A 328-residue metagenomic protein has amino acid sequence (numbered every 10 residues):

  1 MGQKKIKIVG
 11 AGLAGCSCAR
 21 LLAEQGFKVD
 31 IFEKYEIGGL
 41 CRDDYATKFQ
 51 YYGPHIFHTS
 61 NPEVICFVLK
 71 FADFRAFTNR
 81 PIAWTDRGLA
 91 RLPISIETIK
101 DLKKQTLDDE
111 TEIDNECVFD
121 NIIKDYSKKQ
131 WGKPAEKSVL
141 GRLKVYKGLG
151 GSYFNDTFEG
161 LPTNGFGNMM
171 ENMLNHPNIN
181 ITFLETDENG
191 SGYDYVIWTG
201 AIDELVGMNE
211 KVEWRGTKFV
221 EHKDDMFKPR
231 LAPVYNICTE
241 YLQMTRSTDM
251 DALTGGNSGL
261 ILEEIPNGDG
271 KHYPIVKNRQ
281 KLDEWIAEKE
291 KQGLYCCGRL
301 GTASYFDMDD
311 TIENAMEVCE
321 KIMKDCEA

Functional and structural regions predicted by a protein language model:
K4-I31: N-terminal Rossmann-like FAD-binding beta1-loop-alpha1 element of flavoenzymes
A14, I37, D203: Conserved Rossmann-like nucleotide-cofactor binding loop
A23-Y45: Glycine-rich FAD pyrophosphate-binding loop
Q25, T186-W285: Mid-domain catalytic core of redox enzymes that form a hydrophobic substrate pocket/lid adjacent to a catalytic redox
E33, T78, I181-T186, G298: Short loop/edge segments at beta-strand edges and connector loops that shape dinucleotide/nucleotide cofactor-binding
R42-Q50, F57-T106, Y146-K147: A conserved beta-strand/loop capping segment in the N-terminal third of enzymes that catalyze redox or closely related
A83-Y195, T199-G207: Active-site/ligand-binding neighborhood in enzyme catalytic cores
I94, D249-A328: Conserved flavin/dinucleotide-binding core of flavoenzymes
